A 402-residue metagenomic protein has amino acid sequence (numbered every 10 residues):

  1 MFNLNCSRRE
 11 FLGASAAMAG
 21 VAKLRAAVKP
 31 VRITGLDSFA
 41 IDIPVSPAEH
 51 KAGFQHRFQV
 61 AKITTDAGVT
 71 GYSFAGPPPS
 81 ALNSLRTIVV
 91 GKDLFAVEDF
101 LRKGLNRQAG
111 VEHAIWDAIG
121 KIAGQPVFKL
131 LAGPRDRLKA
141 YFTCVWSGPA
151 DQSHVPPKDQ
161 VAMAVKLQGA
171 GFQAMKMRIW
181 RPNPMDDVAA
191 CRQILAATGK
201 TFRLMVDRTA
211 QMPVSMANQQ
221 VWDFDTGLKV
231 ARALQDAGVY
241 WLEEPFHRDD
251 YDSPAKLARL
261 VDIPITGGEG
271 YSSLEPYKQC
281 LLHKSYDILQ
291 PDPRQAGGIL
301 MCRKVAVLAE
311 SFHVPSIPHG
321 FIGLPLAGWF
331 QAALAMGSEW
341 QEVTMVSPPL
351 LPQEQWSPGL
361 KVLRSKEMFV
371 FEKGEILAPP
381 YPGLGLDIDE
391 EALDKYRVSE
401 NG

Functional and structural regions predicted by a protein language model:
M1-M18: N-terminal secretory signal peptides and thylakoid transit peptides that target proteins across membranes
S15, E354-G402: C-terminal extensions of enzymes
G20-A22, A27-R57: Short, Gly/Pro- and small/polar-rich lid/capping loops
P30, G35-L36, V45-A48, I63-P126: Metal- or metallocofactor-binding catalytic centers and their adjacent structured scaffolds across diverse enzyme
G68, V111, G124, L242 (+3 more regions): Conserved, mostly hydrophobic/aromatic
N83, T87, A96-E98, D249-T266 (+1 more regions): Shared catalytic-loop signature of beta/alpha-barrel
E112-Q152: Glycine-rich, aromatic-flanked loop segments that form ligand/cofactor-binding clefts across common enzyme folds
R137-V261: Metal-dependent enolase-superfamily TIM-barrel catalytic cores that perform enediolate-based chemistry
